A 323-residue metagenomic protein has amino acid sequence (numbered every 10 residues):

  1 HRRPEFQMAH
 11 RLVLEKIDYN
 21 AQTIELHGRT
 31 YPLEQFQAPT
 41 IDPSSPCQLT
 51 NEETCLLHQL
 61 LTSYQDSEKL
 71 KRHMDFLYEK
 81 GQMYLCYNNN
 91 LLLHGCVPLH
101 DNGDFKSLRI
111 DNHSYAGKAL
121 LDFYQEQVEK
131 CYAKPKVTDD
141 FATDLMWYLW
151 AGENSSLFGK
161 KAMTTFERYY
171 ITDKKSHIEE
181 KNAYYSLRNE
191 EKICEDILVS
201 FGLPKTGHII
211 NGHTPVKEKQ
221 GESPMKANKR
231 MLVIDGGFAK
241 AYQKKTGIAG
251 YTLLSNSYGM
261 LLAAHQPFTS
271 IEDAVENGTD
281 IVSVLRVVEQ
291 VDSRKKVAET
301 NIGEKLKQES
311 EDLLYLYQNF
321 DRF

Functional and structural regions predicted by a protein language model:
H1-F323: Feature recognizes metal-dependent phosphohydrolase scaffolds
